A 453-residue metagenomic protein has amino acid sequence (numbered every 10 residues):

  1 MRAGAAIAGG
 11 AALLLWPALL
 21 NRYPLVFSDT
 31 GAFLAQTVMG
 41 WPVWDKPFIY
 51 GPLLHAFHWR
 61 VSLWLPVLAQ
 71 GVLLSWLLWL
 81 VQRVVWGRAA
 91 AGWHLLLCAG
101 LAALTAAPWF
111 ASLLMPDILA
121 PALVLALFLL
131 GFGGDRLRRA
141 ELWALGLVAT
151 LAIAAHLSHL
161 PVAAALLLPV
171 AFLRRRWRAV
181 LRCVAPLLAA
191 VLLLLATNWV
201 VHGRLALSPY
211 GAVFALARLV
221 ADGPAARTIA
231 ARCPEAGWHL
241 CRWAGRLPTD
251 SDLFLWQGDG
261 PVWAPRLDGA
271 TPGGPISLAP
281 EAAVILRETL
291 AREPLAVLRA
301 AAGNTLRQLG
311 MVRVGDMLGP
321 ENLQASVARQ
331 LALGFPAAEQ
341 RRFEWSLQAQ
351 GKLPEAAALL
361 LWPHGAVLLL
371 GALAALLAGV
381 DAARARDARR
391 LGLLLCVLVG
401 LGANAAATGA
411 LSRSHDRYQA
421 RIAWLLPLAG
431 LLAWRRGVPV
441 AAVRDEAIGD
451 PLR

Functional and structural regions predicted by a protein language model:
L19-F33, W41-L53, F57, V61 (+2 more regions): Extracytoplasmic catalytic/substrate-binding loops of multi-pass membrane glycan-assembly enzymes
S28, P66-V72, A99-L127, G131 (+2 more regions): Multi-pass, polyprenyl lipid-linked donor-dependent membrane glycosyltransferases
F48-P52, W59-W79, F110: Loop-to-helix entry region of an early transmembrane alpha helix in multi-pass inner-membrane enzymes
R60-A69, A300-V397: Membrane-interface anchor segments at the N-terminal boundary of transmembrane helices in multi-pass membrane enzymes
L80, L119-R136, E141-A149, L426-A429: Specific aromatic-rich, kink-prone transmembrane helix
L142-H156, P186-L194: Membrane-interface alpha helices of multi-pass inner-membrane proteins
L157-F172, C183-L187, P209: Transmembrane-embedded, aromatic-rich helix segments that form part of the hydrophobic channel/pocket engaging
S208-E339: Membrane-proximal stem/loop segments at transmembrane-domain junctions that anchor or position
